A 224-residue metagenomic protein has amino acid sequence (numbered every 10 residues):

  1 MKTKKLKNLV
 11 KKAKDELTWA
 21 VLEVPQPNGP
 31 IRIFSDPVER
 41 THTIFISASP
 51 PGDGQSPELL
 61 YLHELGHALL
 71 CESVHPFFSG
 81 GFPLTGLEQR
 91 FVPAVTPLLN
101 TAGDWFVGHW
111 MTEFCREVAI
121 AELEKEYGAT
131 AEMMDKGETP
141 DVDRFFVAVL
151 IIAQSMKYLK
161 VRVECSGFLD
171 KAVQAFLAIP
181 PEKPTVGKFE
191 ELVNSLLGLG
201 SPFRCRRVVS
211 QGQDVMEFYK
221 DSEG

Functional and structural regions predicted by a protein language model:
M1-T18: Zn2+-dependent metallopeptidase catalytic core
V24-Y61, L65-P76: Active-site scaffold of zinc-dependent metalloenzymes
H42-T43, S79-F91, K125-G137: Short amphipathic alpha-helical segments and their helix-coil junctions
Q55, L70-W105, G212: Post-HEXXH active-site segment of zinc metalloproteases
L59, D104-G108, P140-V147: Non-catalytic, well-ordered alpha-helical scaffold segments
L69-V74, C115, A131, D135 (+1 more regions): Short alpha-helix boundary/capping elements
H109-M134: Short helix/loop segments within enzyme catalytic domains that coordinate or immediately flank catalytic cofactors
A129-G224: Pan-zinc metallopeptidase signature
